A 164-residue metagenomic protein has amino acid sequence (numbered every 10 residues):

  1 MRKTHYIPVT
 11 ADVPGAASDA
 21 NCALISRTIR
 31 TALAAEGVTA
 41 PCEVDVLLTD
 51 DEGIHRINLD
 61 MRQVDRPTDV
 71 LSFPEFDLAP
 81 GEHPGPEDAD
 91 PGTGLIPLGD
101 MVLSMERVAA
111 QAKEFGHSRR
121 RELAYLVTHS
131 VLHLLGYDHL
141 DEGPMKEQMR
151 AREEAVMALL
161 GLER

Functional and structural regions predicted by a protein language model:
M1-A124, L132-R164: An acidic/histidine-cluster motif and surrounding catalytic segment that typifies divalent-metal-assisted enzyme active
